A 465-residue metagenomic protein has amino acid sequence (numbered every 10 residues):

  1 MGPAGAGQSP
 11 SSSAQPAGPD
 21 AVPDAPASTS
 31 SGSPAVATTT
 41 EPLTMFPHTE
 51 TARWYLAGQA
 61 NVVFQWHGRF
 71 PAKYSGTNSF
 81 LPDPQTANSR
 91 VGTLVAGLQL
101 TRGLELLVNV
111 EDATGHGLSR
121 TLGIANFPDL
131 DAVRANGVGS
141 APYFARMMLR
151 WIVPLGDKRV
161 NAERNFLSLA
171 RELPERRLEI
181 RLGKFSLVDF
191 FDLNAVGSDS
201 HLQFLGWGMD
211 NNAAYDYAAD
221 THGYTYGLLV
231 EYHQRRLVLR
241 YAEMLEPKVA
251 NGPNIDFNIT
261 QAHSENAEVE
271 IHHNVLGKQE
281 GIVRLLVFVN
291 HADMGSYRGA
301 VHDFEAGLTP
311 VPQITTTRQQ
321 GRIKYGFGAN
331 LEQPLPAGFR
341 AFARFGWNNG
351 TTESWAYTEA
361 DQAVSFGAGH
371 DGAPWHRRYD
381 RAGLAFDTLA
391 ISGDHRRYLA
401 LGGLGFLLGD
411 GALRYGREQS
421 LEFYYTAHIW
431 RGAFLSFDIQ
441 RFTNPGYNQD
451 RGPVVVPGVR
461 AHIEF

Functional and structural regions predicted by a protein language model:
M1-Q85, V95, Q99-T101, E105 (+3 more regions): N-terminal periplasmic/intermembrane-space "pro-region" immediately following the signal or transit peptide
T44-L56, G68-R69, L98, R102-L106 (+7 more regions): Short loop/turn motifs that connect adjacent beta-strands in outer-membrane beta-barrel proteins
W54, R90-L94, Y143-L149, L178 (+7 more regions): Hydrophobic, lipid-facing positions within transmembrane beta-strands of outer-membrane proteins
A60-W66, V108-D112, I180-K184, L239-L245 (+7 more regions): Transmembrane beta-barrel strands of outer-membrane/channel proteins
L98-L100, V110, W151-V153, K184 (+7 more regions): Residue-level signature of outer-membrane beta-barrel architecture
L122-G139, Y143-A145, G156-S264, E268 (+2 more regions): Surface-exposed coil loops of outer-membrane beta-barrel proteins
R146-K158, L384, P453-F465: Outer-membrane beta-barrel "beta-signal"
E270, L286, N290-G321, F342 (+2 more regions): Outer membrane beta-barrel transmembrane domains
